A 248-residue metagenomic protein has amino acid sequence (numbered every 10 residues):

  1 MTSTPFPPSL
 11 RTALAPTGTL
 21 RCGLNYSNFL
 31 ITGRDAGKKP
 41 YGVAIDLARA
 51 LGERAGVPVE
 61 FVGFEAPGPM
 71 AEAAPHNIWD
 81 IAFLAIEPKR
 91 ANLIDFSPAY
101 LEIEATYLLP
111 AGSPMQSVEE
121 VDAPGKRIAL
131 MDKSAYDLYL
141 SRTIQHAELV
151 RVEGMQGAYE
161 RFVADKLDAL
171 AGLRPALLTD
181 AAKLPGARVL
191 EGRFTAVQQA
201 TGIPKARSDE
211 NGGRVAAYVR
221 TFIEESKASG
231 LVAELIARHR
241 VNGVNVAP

Functional and structural regions predicted by a protein language model:
M1-R11, G42-R54, G112-S113, E119 (+3 more regions): Extended ligand-binding regions for polar small-molecule ligands
T2-A85, R90-N92, R151, S229 (+1 more regions): Extracytoplasmic small-molecule ligand-binding "clamshell" domains of the periplasmic binding protein/Venus flytrap
T19-N25, Y41, E119-Y136, E148-L149: Short loop->beta-strand "edge-of-pocket" segments that line small-molecule binding or catalytic clefts across diverse
L20-N25, A82, L108, R127-L130 (+2 more regions): Short, well-ordered beta-strand segments
Y26, L101-L109, R174, L178-E224 (+1 more regions): Periplasmic-binding protein-like
T32-A36, A48-P58, S97-P98, D122-P124 (+4 more regions): Ligand-binding cleft/hinge of the Venus flytrap
L51, A73-P75, V121, R161-V163 (+1 more regions): Hydrophobic residues within well-ordered alpha-helices
G68, E72, L84-L93, Y139 (+1 more regions): A ligand-binding cleft/hinge motif common to bilobed small-molecule-binding domains
